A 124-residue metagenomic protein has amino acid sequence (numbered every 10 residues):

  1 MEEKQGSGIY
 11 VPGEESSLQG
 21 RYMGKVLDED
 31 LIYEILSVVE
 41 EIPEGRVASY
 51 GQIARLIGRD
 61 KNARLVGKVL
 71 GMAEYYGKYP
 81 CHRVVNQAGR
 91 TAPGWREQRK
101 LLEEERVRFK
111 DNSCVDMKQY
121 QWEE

Functional and structural regions predicted by a protein language model:
Q5, S16: Cationic, low-complexity basic patches in intrinsically disordered or flexible, solvent-exposed regions
Y10, G20-E124: Nucleic acid-binding interface residues in structured DNA/RNA-binding domains, emphasizing the DNA-engaging scaffolds
